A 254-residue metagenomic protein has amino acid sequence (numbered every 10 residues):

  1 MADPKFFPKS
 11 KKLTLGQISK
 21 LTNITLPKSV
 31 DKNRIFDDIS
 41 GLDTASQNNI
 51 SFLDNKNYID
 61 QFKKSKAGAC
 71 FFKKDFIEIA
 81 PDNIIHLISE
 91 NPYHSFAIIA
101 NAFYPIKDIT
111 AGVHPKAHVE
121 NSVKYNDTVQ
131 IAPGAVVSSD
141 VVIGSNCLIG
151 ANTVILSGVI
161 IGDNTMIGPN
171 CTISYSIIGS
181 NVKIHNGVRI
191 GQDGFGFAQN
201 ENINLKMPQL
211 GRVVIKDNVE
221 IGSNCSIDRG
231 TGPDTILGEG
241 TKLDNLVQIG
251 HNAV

Functional and structural regions predicted by a protein language model:
M1-K116, N181, G187-V188, Q192-K206 (+1 more regions): Terminal amphipathic alpha-helical/low-complexity segments used for targeting or macromolecular assembly
F52, G112-V254: Structural signal for interior beta-strand "rungs" in well-ordered beta-sheet cores of soluble enzyme domains
